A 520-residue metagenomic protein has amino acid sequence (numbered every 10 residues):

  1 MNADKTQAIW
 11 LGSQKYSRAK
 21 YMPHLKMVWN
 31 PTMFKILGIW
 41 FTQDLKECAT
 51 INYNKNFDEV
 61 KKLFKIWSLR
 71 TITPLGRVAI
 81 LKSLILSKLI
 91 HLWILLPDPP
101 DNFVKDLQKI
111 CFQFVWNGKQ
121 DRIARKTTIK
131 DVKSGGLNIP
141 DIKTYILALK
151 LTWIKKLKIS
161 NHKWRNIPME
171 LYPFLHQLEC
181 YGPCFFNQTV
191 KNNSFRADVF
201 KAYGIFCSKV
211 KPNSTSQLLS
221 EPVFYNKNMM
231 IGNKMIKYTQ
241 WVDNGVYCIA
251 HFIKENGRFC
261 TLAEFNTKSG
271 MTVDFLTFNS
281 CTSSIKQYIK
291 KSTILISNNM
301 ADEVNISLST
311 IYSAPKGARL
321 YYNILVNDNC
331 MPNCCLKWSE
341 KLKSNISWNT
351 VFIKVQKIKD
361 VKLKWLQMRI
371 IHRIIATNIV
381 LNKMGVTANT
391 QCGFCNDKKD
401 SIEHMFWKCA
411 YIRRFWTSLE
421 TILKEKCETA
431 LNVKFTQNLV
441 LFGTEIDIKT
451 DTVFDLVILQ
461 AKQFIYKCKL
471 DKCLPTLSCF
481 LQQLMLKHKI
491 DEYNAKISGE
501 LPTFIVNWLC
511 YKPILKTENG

Functional and structural regions predicted by a protein language model:
N2-T32: Short, conserved micro-motifs composed of acidic
L25-D98, G118, L151-I159: Basic, alpha-helical interaction scaffolds
F34-D44, I85-P97, S134-T144, Q367 (+2 more regions): Short, conserved catalytic/metal-binding micro-motifs enriched in Asp/Glu and His
L45-N52, L69-G76, L95-F103, V355-D360 (+2 more regions): Conserved, non-catalytic sequence blocks in retroelement Pol enzymes and Pol-derived host proteins
I85, V104-V115: Short amphipathic alpha-helical coiled-coil/interface segments
W93, L107, Q120-A376, K469 (+2 more regions): Extended C-terminal regions of large enzymes
M384-L439: Short Cys/His-based metal-binding microdomains
K424-L470: Long, charge-rich boundary regions
